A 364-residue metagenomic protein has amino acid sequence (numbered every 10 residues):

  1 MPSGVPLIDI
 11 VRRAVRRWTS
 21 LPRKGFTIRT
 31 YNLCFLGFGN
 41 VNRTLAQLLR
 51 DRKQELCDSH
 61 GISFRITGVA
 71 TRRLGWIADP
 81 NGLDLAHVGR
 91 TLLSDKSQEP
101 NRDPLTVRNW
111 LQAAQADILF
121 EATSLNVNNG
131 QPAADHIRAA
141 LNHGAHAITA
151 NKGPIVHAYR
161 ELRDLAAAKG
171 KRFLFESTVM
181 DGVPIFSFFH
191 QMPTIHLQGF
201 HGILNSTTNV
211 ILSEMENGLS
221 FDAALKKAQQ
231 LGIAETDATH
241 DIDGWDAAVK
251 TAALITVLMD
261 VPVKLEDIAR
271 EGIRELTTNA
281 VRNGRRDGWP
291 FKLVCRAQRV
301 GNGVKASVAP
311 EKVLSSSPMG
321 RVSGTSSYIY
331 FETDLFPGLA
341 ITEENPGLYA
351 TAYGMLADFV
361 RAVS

Functional and structural regions predicted by a protein language model:
V11, G25-N142: N-terminal glycine-/serine-/threonine-rich beta1-alpha1-beta2 phosphate-ribose binding loop of Rossmann-like
L36, N40, T44, F64 (+14 more regions): Conserved active-site and cofactor/substrate-binding residues in soluble primary-metabolism enzymes
N126-A139, K152-F175, F188: Rossmann-fold NAD(P)-binding glycine/threonine-rich loop
A167-A234, W245-D246: Rossmann-like NAD(P)H-binding beta-loop-alpha module
E214, L225-R321, S326: Substrate-binding/catalytic subdomain of NAD(P)-dependent oxidoreductase enzymes
P318-S364: ATP-dependent carboxylate/acyl-activation modules
